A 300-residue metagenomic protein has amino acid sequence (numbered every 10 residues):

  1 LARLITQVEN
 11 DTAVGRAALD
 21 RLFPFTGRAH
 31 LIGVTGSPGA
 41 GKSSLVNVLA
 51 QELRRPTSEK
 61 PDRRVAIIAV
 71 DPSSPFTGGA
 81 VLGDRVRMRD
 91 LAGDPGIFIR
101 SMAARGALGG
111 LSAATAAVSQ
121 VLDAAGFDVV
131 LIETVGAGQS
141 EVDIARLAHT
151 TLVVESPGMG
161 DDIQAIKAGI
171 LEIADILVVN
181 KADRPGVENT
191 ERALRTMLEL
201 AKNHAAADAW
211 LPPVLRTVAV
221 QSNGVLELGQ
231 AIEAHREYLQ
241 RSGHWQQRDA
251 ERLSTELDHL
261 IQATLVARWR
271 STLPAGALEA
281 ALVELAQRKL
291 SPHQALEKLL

Functional and structural regions predicted by a protein language model:
L1-R3, R216-A219, E227-L300: Long, well-ordered amphipathic alpha-helical subdomains in the mid-to-C-terminal portions of large enzyme subunits
A2-I32, A40, V46-S140, L147-D162: Nucleotide-state-sensitive switch-loop elements of NTP-binding domains
G33, D71, T115, E133 (+4 more regions): Residue-level signature of catalytic and energy-coupling elements of molecular machines, predominantly ATP/GTP-dependent
G36: The Walker A (P-loop) glycine that initiates the GxxxxGKT/S ATP-binding motif of P-loop NTPases
S101-M102, V153-S156, V178-K181, R216-V218: Conserved beta-strand segments of the P-loop GTPase G domain that flank and frequently precede/overlap
D143-I144, A168, A206: Replace "in large, NTP-powered and nucleic-acid-processing enzymes" with "in large, NTP-powered factors and other
P157-P185: Flexible active-site lid/hinge loop adjacent to a nucleotide/diphosphate and Mg2+-phosphate binding pocket
I173-I176, A182-L239: Canonical P-loop GTPase G-domain recognition
